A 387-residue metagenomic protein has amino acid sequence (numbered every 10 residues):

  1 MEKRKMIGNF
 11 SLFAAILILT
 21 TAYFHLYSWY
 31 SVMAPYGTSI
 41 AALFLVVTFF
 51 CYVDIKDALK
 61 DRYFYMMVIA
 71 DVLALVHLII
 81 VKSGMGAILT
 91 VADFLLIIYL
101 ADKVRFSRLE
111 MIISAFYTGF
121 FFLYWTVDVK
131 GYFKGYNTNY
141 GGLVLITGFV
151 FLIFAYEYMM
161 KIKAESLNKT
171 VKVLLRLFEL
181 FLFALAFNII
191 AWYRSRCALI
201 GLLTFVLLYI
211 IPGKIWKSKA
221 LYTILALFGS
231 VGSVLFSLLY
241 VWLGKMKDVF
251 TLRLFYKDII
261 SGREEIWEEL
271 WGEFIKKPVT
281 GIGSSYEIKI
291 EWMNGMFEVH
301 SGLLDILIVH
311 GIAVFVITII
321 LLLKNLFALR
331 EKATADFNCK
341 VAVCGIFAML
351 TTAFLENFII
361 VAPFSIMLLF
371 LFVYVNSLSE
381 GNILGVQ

Functional and structural regions predicted by a protein language model:
M1-V76, Y99, R108-M111, Y156-L175 (+1 more regions): Transmembrane signal-anchor hairpin modules in multi-pass inner-membrane enzymes, especially those that act on
L19-A42, D57-Y63, D71-F94, Y124-Y140 (+2 more regions): Interfacial transmembrane-helix termini
V46, F154, V341-L350, F358-Q387: Transmembrane alpha-helices of multi-pass inner-membrane enzymes
V46, T90-I97, L199-P212, L322-N325 (+1 more regions): Hydrophobic transmembrane alpha-helices of multi-pass, membrane-embedded glycosylation machinery
I55, L59-Y63, K219, H310-L350: Hydrophobic transmembrane alpha-helices and their immediate junctions
A92-D93, Y99-K130, T138-P212: Alpha-helical transmembrane segments of multi-pass inner-membrane proteins
I190, G213-L254, W271-G272, K276: A membrane-periplasm/extracellular boundary helix in multi-pass inner-membrane enzymes that assemble envelope glycans
L252-H310: Long extracytoplasmic/lumenal interhelical loops at the membrane interface of multi-pass membrane proteins
